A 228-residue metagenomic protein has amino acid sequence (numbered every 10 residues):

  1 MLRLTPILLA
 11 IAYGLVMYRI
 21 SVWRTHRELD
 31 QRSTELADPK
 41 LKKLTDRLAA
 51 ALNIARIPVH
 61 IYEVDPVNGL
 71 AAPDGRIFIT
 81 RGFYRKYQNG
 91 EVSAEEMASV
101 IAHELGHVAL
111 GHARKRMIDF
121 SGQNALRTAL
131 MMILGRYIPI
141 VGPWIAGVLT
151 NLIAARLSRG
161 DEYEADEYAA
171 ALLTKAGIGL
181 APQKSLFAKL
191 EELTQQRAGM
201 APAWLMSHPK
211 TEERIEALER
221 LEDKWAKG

Functional and structural regions predicted by a protein language model:
M1-P209, E213, E222-A226: A Zn2+-metalloprotease active-site environment signal
